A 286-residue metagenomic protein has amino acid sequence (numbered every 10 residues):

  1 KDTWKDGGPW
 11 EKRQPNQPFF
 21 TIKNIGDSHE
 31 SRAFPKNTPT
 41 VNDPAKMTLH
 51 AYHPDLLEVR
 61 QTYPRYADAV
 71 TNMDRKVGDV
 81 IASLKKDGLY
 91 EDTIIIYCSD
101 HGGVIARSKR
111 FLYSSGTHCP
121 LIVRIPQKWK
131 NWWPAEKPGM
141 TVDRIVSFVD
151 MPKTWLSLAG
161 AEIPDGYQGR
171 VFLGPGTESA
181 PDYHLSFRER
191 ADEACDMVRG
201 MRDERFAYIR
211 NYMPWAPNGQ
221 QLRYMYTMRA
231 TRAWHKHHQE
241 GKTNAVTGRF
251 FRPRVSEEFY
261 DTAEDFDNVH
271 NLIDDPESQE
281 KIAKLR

Functional and structural regions predicted by a protein language model:
K1-D2, S31-N37, A106-F111, W133-P134 (+2 more regions): Short, solvent-exposed loop/turn and secondary-structure capping segments
K1-F34, P175, L185-R188: Catalytic-site neighborhoods of secreted/periplasmic enzymes that process anionic sulfate/phosphate groups
K12-Q17, G88-E91, Y113-G116, T177-S179 (+2 more regions): Extracellular/periplasmic catalytic domains that process cell-envelope and extracellular macromolecules
F20-I25, V70-M73, V77-V80, L84 (+4 more regions): Beta-strand elements within well-structured catalytic alpha/beta cores of enzymes that handle phosphate/sulfate esters
P44-I96, K128-W129, S157-L158: A long, amphipathic alpha-helix that forms part of the scaffold/cap immediately adjacent to metal-dependent active
K85-S147, G166-Q168, E193: Histidine-centered active-site microenvironments of extracellular/periplasmic hydrolases and transferases
E91-T93, G139-D203, H270-N271, S278-K284: Polar, surface-exposed loop/tail segments that function as active-site lids or cofactor/substrate-recognition elements
S114, A191-D274, K281: C-terminal, low-complexity/hydrophilic appendages and adjacent surface loops of extracellular/periplasmic anionic
